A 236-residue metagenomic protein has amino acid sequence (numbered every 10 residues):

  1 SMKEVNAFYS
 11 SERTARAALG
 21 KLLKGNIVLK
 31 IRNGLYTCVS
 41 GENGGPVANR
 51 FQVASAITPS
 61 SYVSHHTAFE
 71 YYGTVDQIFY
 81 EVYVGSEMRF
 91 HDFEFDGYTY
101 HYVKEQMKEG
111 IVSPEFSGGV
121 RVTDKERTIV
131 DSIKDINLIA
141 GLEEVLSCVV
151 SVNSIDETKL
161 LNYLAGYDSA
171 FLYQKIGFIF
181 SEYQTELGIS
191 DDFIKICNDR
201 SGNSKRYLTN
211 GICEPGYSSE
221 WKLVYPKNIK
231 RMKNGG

Functional and structural regions predicted by a protein language model:
S1-S60, E157-D168, I176-G177: Short beta-edge/loop segments at beta->alpha junctions of small alpha/beta modules that act as binding/recognition
V5, A68, I129: A residue-level signal for conserved active-site and pocket-lining positions in enzyme catalytic cores
N33, E81-V82, L142-V145: Short coil/turn segments at secondary-structure boundaries
V47-F51, E105-E115, D156-T158: Short amphipathic alpha-helical segments and their helix-coil junctions
A54-I57, S64-Y72, N228: Positively charged, aromatic-accented nucleic-acid-binding surfaces
S61-S64, K125: Catalytic-loop motifs flanking and including active-site residues across diverse enzymes
H65-S117: Exposed, interaction-prone assembly regions rather than primary DNA-binding/catalytic cores
S113-G236: Hydrophobic alpha-helical interaction segments
